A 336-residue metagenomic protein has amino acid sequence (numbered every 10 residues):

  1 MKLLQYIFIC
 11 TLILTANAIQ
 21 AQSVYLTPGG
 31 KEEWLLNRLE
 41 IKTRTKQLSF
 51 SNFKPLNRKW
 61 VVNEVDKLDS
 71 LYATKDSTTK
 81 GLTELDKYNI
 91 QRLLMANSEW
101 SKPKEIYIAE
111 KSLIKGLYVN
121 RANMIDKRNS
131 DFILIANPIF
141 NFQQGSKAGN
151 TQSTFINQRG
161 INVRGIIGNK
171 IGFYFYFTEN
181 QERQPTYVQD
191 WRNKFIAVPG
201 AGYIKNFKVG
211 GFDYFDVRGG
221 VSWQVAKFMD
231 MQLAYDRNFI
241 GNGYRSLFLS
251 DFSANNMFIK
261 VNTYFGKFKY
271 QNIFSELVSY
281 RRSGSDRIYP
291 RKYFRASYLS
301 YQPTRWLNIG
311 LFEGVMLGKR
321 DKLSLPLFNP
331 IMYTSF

Functional and structural regions predicted by a protein language model:
M1-V24: Bacterial Sec-dependent N-terminal signal peptides
L26, S51, K147-T151, N206-V209 (+2 more regions): Outer-membrane beta-barrel domain signature
P28-I41, L94-S153, G165, N169-F175 (+4 more regions): Transmembrane beta-strand segments of Gram-negative outer membrane beta-barrel proteins
V119-N120, N137-I139, I156-G160, Y214-R218 (+3 more regions): Transmembrane beta-barrel architecture of outer-membrane proteins
R128, I167-N169, Q224-K227, Y264-K267 (+1 more regions): Outer-membrane beta-barrel strand-turn architecture
I161-G165, G219-W223, L233, I259-T263 (+1 more regions): Residues on the lipid-exposed face of transmembrane beta-strands in outer-membrane beta-barrel proteins
I161-Y203, K208, T304-E313: Carboxylate/His-rich catalytic cores and anion/metal-binding grooves
F212, N238-F239, S246, S250-F336: Signature for the C-terminal beta-barrel architecture of outer-membrane proteins
